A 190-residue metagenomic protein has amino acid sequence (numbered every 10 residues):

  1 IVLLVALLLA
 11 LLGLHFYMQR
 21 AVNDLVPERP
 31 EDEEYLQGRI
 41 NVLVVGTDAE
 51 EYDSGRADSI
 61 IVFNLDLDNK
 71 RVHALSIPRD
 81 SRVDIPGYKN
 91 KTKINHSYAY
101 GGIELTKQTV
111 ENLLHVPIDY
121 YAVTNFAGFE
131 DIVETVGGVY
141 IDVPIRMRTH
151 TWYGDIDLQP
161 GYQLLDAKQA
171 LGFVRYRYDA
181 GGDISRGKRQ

Functional and structural regions predicted by a protein language model:
I1-Q190: Non-catalytic, solvent-exposed segments at the cell envelope interface
